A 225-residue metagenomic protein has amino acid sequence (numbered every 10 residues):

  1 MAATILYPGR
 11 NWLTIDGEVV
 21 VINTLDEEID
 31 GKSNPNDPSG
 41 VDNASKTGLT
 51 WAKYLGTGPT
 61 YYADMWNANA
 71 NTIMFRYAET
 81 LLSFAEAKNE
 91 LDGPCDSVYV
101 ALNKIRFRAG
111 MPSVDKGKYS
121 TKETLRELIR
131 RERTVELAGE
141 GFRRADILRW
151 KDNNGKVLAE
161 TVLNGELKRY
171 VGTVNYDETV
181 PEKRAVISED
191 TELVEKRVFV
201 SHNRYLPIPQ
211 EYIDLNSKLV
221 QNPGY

Functional and structural regions predicted by a protein language model:
A2-Y225: Acidic/polar-rich alpha-helix caps and helix-coil junctions
